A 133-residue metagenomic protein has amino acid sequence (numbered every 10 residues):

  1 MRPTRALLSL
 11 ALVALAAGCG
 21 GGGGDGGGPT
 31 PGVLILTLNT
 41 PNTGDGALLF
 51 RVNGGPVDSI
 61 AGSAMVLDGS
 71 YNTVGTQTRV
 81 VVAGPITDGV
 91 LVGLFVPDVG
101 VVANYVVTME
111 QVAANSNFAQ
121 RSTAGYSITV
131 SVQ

Functional and structural regions predicted by a protein language model:
M1-G20: Sec-dependent bacterial lipoprotein signal peptides
G20-Q133: Acidic, low-complexity intrinsically disordered segments
